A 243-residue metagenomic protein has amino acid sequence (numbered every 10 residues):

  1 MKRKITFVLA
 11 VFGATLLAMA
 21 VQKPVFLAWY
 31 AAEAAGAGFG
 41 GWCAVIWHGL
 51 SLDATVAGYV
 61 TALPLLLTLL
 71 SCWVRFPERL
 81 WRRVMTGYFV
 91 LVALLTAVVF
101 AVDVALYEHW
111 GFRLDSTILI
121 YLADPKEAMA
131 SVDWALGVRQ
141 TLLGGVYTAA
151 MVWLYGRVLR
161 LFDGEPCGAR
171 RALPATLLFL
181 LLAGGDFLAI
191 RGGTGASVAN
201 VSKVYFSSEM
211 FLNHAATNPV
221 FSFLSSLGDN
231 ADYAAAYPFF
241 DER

Functional and structural regions predicted by a protein language model:
K2-D232: Transmembrane and membrane-interface helices of multi-pass, inner-membrane envelope-modifying transferases
F162-D163, A234-R243: Extracytosolic and intramembrane catalytic regions of membrane-associated proteins in envelope/secretory systems
